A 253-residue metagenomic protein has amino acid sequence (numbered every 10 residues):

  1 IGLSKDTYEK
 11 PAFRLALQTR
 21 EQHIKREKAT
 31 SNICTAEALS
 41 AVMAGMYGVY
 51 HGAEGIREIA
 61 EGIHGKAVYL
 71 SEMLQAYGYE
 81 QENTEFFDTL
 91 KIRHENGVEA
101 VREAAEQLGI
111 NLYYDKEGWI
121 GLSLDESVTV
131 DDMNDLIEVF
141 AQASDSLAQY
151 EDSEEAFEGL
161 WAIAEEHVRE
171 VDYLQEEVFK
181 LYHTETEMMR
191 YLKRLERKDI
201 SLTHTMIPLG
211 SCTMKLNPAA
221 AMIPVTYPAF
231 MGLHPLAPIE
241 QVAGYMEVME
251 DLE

Functional and structural regions predicted by a protein language model:
I1-Y77, E82-T84: Active-site C-terminal subdomain of aminotransferase-like
H23, V49-G55, Q81-F86, R169 (+1 more regions): Gly-rich Lys/Arg/Thr-decorated short loops/hinges at beta-loop-alpha junctions or inter-strand turns that position
I63, L90, L122, G210 (+1 more regions): Buried hydrophobic positions in well-ordered alpha/beta secondary-structure cores of metabolic enzymes
Y77-E106, L124-S127: Conserved PLP-binding catalytic core of the aspartate aminotransferase-like
E80-E85, L112-K116, M206: Short beta-strand
A104-Q107, D115-V139: Noncatalytic alpha-helical scaffolds and linker/capping helices
V130-P208, C212-A220, V225-P228: Flexible inter-domain linker/hinge segments
T184, A229-E253: Conserved N-terminal alpha-helix of the aminotransferase class I/II PLP-enzyme fold
